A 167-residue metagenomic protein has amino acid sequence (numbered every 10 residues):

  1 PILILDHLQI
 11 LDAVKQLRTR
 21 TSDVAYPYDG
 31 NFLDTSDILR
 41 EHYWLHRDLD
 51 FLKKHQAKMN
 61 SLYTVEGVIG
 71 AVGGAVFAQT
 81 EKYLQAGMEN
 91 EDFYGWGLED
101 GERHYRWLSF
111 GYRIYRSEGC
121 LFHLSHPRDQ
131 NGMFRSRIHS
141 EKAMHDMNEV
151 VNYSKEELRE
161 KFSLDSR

Functional and structural regions predicted by a protein language model:
I4-D92, L98: Conserved catalytic core of nucleotide-sugar-dependent glycosyltransferases
T64-V72, A78-E81, Q85, E89-R167: C-terminal catalytic/acceptor-binding lobe
